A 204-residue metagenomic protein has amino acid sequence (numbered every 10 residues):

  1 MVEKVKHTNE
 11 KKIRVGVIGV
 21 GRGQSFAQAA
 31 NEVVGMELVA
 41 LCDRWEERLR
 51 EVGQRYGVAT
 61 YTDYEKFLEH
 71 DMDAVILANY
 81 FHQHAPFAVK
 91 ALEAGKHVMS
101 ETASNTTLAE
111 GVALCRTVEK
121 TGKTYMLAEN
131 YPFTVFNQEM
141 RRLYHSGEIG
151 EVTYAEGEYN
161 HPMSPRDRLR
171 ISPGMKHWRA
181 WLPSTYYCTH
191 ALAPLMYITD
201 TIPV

Functional and structural regions predicted by a protein language model:
M1-Y56: N-terminal Rossmann-like dinucleotide-binding module
G21, Y131-V204: Predominantly a Rossmann-like dinucleotide-binding segment in NAD(P)-dependent oxidoreductases
A40, A74, Y154: Short, Asp-centered acidic motifs that coordinate Mg2+ and/or phosphate in catalytic or ligand-binding sites
Y56-T117: Beta-loop-alpha module in the N-terminal Rossmann-like domain of NAD(P)-dependent dehydrogenases, especially those
T62, M99-S100, Y125-L127, E156: Hydrophobic residues in well-ordered beta-strands that form the structural core
Q83, A103, M126-P132: Rossmann-like NAD(P)(H) cofactor-binding subdomain of soluble oxidoreductases
A113-N130, G150-Y154: Rossmann-fold dehydrogenase core element
